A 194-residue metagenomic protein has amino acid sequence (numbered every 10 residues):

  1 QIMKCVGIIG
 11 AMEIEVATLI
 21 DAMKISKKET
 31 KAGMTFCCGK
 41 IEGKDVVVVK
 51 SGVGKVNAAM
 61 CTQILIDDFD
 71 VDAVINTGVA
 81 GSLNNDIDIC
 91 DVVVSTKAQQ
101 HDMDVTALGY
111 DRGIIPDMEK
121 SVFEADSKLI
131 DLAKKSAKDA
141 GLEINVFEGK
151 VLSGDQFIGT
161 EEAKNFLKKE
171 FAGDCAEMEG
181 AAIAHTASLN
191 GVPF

Functional and structural regions predicted by a protein language model:
K4-C5, E29-F194: Glycine-rich phosphate- or other oxyanion-binding loops that anchor nucleotides, phosphorylated ligands
K4-M23: Short, conserved "active-site rim" segments that organize catalytic pockets and cofactor/ligand binding
